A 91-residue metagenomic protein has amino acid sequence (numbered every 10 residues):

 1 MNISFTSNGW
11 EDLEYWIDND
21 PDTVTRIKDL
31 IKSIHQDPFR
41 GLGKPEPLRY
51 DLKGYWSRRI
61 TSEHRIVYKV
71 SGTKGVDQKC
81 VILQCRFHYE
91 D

Functional and structural regions predicted by a protein language model:
N2, Y15-V24, R59-R65, K69-D91: Enriched for short, Lys/Arg-rich terminal
F5-R40: N-terminal first-folded block
N8, K53, F87: Residues that form or immediately flank small-molecule/cofactor binding pockets and catalytic motifs
E11, G43-P45, K74: Compositionally biased, intrinsically disordered low-complexity regions
D29, Y50-L52, Y68-S71: Short alpha-helical linear motifs
K32-S57: A short, surface-exposed loop/turn module that caps and links secondary-structure elements
